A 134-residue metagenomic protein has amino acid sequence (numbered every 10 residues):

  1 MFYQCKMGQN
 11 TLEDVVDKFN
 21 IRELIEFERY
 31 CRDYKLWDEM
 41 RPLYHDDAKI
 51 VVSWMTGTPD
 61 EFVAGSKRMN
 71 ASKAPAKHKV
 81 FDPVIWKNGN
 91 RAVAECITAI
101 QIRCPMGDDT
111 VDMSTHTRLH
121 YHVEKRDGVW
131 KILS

Functional and structural regions predicted by a protein language model:
M1-Y30, Y34-D38, P42-D46: Short, low-complexity N-terminal intrinsically disordered segments enriched in polar/charged residues
N20, K77, T115: Soluble or luminal CAZymes and related metallo-dependent hydrolases
I25, H78-D82, R118: Short structured motifs
W37-I102: A solvent-exposed, acidic/Ser-Thr-rich amphipathic alpha-helical stretch
V93-E95, H116-S134: Short beta-strand edge/turn micro-motifs at domain boundaries
I102-C104, K131: Residue-level signal for secondary-structure boundary sites
P105-D109: Flexible, membrane-facing loop/turn or short amphipathic-helix motifs that contact lipid bilayers or gate lipid-binding
V111-M113: Replace "Gram-negative outer membrane beta-barrel proteins" with "bacterial and organellar outer membrane beta-barrel
